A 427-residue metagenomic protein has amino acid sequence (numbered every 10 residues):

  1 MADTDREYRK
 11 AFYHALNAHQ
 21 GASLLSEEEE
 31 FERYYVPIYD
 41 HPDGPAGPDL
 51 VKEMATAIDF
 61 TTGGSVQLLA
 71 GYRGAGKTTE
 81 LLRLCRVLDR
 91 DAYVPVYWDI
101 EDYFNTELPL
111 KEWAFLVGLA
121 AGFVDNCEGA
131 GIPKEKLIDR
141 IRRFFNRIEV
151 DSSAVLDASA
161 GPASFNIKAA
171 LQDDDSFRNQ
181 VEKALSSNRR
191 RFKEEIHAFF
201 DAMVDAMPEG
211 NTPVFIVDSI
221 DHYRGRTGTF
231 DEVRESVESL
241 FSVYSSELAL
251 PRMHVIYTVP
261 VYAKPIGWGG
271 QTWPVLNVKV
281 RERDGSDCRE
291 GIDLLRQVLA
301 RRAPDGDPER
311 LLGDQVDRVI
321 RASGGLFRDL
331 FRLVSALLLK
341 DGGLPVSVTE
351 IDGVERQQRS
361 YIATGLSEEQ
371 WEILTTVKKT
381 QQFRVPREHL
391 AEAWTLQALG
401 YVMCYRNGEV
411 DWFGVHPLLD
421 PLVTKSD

Functional and structural regions predicted by a protein language model:
M1-A75, T79-L88: Walker A/P-loop-proximal flanking segment of P-loop NTPase domains
A2-D5, V346-D427: C-terminal leucine-rich, beta-strand-based interaction scaffolds used for sensing/assembly
D3-K10, H14, A18, A22 (+6 more regions): Extended alpha-helical interface modules used as scaffolds for assembling large macromolecular complexes
S65-T212: P-loop NTPase nucleotide-binding core
L69-Y72, G76, M203-D205, Y244-P251 (+3 more regions): Conserved catalytic-core segments centered on acid/base and nucleophilic motifs
E80-L82, E107-K111, R224-T229, K264-G270 (+1 more regions): A short acidic (Asp/Glu
E195-V316: The catalytic "switch" region of P-loop NTPases
L312-Y361: Amphipathic alpha-helical "lid/sensor" segments that cap RecA-like P-loop NTPase cores
